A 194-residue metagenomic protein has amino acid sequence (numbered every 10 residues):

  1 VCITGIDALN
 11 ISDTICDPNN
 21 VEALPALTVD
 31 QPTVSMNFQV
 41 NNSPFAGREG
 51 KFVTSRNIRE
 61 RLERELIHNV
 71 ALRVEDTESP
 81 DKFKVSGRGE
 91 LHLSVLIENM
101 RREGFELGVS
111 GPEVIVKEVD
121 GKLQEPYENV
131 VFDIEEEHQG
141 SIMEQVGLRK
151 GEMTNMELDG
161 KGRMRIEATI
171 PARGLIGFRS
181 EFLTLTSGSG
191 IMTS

Functional and structural regions predicted by a protein language model:
V1-S194: Accessory interaction regions appended to the cores of large information-processing enzymes
